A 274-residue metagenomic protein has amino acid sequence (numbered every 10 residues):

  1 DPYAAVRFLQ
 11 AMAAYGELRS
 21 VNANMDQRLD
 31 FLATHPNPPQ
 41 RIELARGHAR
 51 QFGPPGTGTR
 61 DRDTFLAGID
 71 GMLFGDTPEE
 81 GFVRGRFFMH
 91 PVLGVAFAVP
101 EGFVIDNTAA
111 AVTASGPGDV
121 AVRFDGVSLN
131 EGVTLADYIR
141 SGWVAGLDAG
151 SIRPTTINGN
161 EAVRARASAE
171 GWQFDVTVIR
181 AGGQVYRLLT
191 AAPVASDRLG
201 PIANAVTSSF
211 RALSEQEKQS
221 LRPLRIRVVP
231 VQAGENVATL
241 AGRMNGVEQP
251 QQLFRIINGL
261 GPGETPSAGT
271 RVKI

Functional and structural regions predicted by a protein language model:
D1-P36, Q40-I42, R46-G58: Short helix/loop segments within enzyme catalytic domains that coordinate or immediately flank catalytic cofactors
F74-T108: N-terminal "mature-domain start" segment
G81-F88, V112, T156-R166: Short, hydrophobic/aromatic-rich segments at coil-to-beta transitions
A96-S141, A167-G171: Secretory pathway targeting signatures of secreted, lumenal, and periplasmic proteins
I105, L188-R225: Surface-exposed amphipathic alpha-helical segments
R123, R140-R187: Signature of long, low-cysteine stretches enriched in small and polar/charged residues
Q216-E248, T270: Primarily a LysM-type cell-wall glycan-binding module
P250-I274: Extracellular LysM carbohydrate-binding repeats and other cell-envelope/extracellular binding modules
